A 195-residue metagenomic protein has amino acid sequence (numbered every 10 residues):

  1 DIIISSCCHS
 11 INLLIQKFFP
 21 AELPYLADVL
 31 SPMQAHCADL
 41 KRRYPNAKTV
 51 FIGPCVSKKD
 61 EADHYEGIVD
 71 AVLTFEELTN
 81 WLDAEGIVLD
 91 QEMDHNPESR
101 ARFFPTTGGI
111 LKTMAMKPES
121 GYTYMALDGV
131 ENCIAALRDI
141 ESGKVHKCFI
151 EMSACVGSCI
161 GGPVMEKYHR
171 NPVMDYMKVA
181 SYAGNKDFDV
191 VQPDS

Functional and structural regions predicted by a protein language model:
D1-S195: Iron-sulfur-associated redox domains of electron-transfer enzymes in respiratory and anaerobic energy metabolism
